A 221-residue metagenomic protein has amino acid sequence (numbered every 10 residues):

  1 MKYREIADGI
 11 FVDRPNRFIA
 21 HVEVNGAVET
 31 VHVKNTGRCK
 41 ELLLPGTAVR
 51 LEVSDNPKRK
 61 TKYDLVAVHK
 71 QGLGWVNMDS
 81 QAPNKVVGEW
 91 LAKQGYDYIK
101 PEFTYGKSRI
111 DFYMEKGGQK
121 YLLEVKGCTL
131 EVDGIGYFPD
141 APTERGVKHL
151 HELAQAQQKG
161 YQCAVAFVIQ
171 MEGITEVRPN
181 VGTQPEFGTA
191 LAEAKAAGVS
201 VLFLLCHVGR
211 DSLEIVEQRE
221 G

Functional and structural regions predicted by a protein language model:
G9, I110-D140, L153: Conserved catalytic cores of phosphodiester-cleaving nucleases, focusing on short active-site segments
N16-H21: Short aromatic-glycine-enriched beta-strand elements
A27-E41: Beta-strand/loop nucleic-acid-binding surfaces
G37-R50, A154: Short nucleic-acid-contacting surface segments enriched for D/E, G, S/T with interspersed K/R
K40, Q71-P101: Acidic-basic catalytic patches of nuclease active cores, encompassing PD-(D/E)XK and other metal-cofactor nuclease
L44-N56, L205-C206: Flexible glycine-rich surface loops and low-complexity tracts that mediate binding to linear polymers
G134-E144, A154-T183, L205: Nucleic-acid nuclease catalytic cores
Q170-G221: Domain-level recognition of nuclease-like catalytic cores that cleave nucleotide substrates
